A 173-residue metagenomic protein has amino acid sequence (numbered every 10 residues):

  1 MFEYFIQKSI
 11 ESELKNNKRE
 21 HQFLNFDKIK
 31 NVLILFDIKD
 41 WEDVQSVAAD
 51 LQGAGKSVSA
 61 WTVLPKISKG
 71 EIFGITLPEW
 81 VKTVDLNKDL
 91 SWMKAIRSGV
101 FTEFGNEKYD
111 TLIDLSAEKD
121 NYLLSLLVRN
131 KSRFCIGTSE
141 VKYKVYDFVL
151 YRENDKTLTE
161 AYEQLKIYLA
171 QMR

Functional and structural regions predicted by a protein language model:
M1-K30, I38-E42: Short N-terminal or domain-adjacent regulatory/targeting segments
E13-K18, T83-E103: Glycine-rich, highly charged phosphate/nucleotide-binding loops
L33-K56: Histidine-anchored nucleotide/phosphate-binding helix
V58-P65, G70: Short internal beta-strands
S68-S91: Conserved nucleotide-sugar phosphate-binding/catalytic loop shared by glycosyltransferases and other
S116-N130: An aromatic- and histidine-rich active-site surface loop
K144-R173: Active-site-proximal region of nucleotide-activated glycan assembly enzymes, centered on histidine/acidic-rich loops
